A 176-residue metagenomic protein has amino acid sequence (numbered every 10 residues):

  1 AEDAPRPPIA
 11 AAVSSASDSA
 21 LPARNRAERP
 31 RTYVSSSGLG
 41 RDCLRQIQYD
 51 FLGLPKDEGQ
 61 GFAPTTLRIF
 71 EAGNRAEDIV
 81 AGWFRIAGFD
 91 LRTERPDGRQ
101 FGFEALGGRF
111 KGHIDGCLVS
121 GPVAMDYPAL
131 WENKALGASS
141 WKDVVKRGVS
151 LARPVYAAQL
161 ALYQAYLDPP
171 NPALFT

Functional and structural regions predicted by a protein language model:
A1-L130, G137-S139: Metal-dependent nuclease catalytic cores that hydrolyze phosphodiester bonds in DNA/RNA, characterized by
F62-F70, V144-R153: Short histidine-centered catalytic/ligand-binding loop motif
D78-A87, S120, A124, V149-T176: Metal-dependent nuclease catalytic cores in nucleic-acid-processing enzymes, especially RNase H-like/related
E132-A135, F175-T176: Short, structured patches in soluble enzyme cores that scaffold and shape functional sites
A135-R147: Short acidic, glycine/tyrosine-flanked loop/strand segments centered on an H-E-D-like triad
